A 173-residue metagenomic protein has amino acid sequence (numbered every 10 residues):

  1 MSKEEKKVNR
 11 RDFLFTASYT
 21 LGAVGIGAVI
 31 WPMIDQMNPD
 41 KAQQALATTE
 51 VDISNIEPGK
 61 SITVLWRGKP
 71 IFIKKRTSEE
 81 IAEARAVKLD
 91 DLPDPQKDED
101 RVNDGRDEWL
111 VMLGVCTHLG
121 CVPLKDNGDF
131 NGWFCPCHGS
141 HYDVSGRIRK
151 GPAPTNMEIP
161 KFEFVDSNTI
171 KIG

Functional and structural regions predicted by a protein language model:
S2-L21: N-terminal secretory signal peptides and thylakoid transit peptides that target proteins across membranes
E5, D40-Q44, C121: Short, positively charged
N9-R10, V64, M112: Generic detector of short, well-ordered, non-transmembrane alpha-helical segments enriched in hydrophobic residues
T16, I26-K69: C-terminal segment of N-terminal export signals and the immediately downstream linker at the start of the mature
I56-P58, R67-K69, S78, G128-F130 (+1 more regions): Short strand-connecting beta-turns/loops that link adjacent beta-strands
S61-T77, I159-F164: Juxtamembrane/interfacial segments around transmembrane helices
A82-G173: Rieske [2Fe-2S] iron-sulfur-binding domain
